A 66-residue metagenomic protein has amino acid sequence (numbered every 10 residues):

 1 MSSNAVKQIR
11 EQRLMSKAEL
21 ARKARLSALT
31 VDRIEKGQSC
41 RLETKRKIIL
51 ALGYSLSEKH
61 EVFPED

Functional and structural regions predicted by a protein language model:
N4-K23: Short basic helix-loop element that most often maps to the first helix and adjoining turn of HTH DNA-binding modules
S16, T30, T44: Ser/Thr-centric signal marking residues that sit in or immediately flank functional binding/regulatory motifs
A18, A28-L29, S57: Key DNA-contact positions within bacterial/archaeal DNA-binding proteins
R25-C40: Recognition helix of helix-turn-helix/homeodomain-like DNA-binding domains that insert into the DNA major groove
L42-H60: DNA major-groove recognition helix of helix-turn-helix/homeodomain DNA-binding modules
V62-D66: A short, Lys/Arg-enriched interface patch at domain edges and termini
